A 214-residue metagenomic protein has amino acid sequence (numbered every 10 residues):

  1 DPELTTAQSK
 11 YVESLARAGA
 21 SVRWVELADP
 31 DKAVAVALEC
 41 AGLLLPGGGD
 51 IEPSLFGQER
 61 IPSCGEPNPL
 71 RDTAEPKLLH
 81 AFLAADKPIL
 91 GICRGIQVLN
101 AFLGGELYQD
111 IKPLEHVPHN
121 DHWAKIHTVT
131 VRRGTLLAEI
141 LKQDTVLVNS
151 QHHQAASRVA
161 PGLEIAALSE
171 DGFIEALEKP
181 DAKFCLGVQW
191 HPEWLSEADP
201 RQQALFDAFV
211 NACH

Functional and structural regions predicted by a protein language model:
D1-I92, A101-F102, K112-L141, T145-L147 (+5 more regions): N-terminal beta1-alpha1 cap of cysteine-dependent amidohydrolase-like domains
G95: Active-site helix of classical SDR
G104-Y108: Post-Walker A helix-loop "phosphate-sensing" segment adjacent to the P-loop in P-loop NTPases
L186-Q189: Active-site-proximal beta-strand elements of phosphoester/diester hydrolases
